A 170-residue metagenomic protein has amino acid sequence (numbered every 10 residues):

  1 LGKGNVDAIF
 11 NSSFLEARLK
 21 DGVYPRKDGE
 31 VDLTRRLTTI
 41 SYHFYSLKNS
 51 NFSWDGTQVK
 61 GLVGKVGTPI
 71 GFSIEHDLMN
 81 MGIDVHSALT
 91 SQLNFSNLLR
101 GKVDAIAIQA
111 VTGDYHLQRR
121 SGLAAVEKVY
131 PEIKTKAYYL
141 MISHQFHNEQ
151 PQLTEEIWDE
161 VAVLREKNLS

Functional and structural regions predicted by a protein language model:
L1-I9, M79-M81, Q92-D114, R119-R120: Short helices/loops that flank or line small-molecule/ion binding pockets
L1-K60, Y130-E132: Acidic, polar ligand-binding/catalytic clefts
D7-N11, F44, G67-P69, S87 (+1 more regions): Structural recognition of the beta-strand scaffold that forms the well-ordered cores of secreted hydrolase catalytic
F10-Y24, A105-K134: A ligand-binding cleft/hinge motif common to bilobed small-molecule-binding domains
R35-Y42, G122-W158: Periplasmic-binding protein-like
S46-G82, N94, V111: Bilobed "Venus flytrap"/periplasmic-binding protein-like clamshell domains and structurally analogous long
K48-F52, G61-K65, L140-S170: Extended ligand-binding regions for polar small-molecule ligands
T68, I83-N97, V129: Short beta-strand-to-loop elements that line the ligand-binding cleft of bilobed periplasmic-binding protein-like
